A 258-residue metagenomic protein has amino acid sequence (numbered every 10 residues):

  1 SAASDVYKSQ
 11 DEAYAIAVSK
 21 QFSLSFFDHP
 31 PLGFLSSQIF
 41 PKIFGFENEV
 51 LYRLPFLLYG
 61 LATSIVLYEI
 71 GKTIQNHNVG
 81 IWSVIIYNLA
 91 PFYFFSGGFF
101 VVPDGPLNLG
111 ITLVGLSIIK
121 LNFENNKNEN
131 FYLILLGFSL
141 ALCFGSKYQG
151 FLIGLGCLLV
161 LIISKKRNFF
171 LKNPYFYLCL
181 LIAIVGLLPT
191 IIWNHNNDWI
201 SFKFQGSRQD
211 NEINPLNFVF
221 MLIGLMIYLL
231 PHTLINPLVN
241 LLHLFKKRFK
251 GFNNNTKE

Functional and structural regions predicted by a protein language model:
A2-Y7: Short, small-residue-biased leader/transition segments that mark boundaries at the very start of proteins
P31-L35, G45-I65, F100: Loop-to-helix entry region of an early transmembrane alpha helix in multi-pass inner-membrane enzymes
L54-I74, L113-S117: Transmembrane-helix motifs of polytopic, lipid-linked glycan transferases
L67-L89, N108-L109: Transmembrane-helix signature of polytopic, membrane-embedded enzymes that assemble or transfer cell-envelope glycans
K72-N78, V114-Y132: Membrane-interface transmembrane helices that cradle and orient dolichyl/undecaprenyl
S83-F92, L140, F144, L158: Short helix- or helix-capping micro-motifs that position conserved polar/aromatic residues at function-defining sites
F92, G98-L107: Short acidic/glycine- and proline-prone juxtamembrane loop motifs at membrane-interface regions of multi-pass membrane
I153-T256: Transmembrane-lumen/periplasm boundary regions of multi-pass, lipid-linked membrane glycan transferases
